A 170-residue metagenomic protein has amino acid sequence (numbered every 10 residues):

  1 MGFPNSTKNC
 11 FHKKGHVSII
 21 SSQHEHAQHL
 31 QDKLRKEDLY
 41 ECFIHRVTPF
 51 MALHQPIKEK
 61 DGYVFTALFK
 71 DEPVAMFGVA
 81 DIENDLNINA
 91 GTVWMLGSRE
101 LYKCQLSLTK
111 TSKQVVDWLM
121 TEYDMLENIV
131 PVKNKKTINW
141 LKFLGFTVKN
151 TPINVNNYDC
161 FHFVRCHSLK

Functional and structural regions predicted by a protein language model:
K14-D32: A short beta-loop-alpha structural element at the N-terminal edge of CoA-dependent acyl/N-acetyltransferase catalytic
C42-G62: Active-site rim helix/loop that mediates acceptor-substrate recognition in acyltransferases
D61-V79: Conserved beta-hairpin
G78-N87: A conserved beta-strand-loop-helix scaffold within acyl/acetyltransferase catalytic domains
N87-Y102, F161: Conserved acetyl-CoA binding element of GNAT-fold acetyltransferases
V93, N154-K170: C-terminal "cap" of GNAT-fold acetyltransferases
C104-W118, N139, F143: Conserved acetyl-CoA-binding loop-helix of GNAT-fold acetyltransferases
L126-K142, I153-N157: Conserved beta-strand-loop-alpha-helix junction that forms the acyl-donor binding cleft
